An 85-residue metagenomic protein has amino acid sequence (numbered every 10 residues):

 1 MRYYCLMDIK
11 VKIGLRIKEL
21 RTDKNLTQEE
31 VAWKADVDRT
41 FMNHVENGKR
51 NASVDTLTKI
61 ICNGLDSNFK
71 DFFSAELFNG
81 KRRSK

Functional and structural regions predicted by a protein language model:
M1-D23: A short, Lys/Arg-rich alpha-helix, primarily the initiator
M1-L6, K70-K85: Short, charged recognition helix plus adjacent turn of helix-turn-helix-like nucleic-acid-binding domains
L15-K34, K59: Short basic helix-loop element that most often maps to the first helix and adjoining turn of HTH DNA-binding modules
I17, V31-A32, M42-V45, F72: Conserved hydrophobic/aromatic packing and binding residues within compact polymer-binding modules
D36-N51: Recognition helix of helix-turn-helix/homeodomain-like DNA-binding domains that insert into the DNA major groove
K49, G64, E76-G80: The DNA-recognition helices of helix-turn-helix-type DNA-binding domains
D55-D71: DNA major-groove recognition helix of helix-turn-helix/homeodomain DNA-binding modules
